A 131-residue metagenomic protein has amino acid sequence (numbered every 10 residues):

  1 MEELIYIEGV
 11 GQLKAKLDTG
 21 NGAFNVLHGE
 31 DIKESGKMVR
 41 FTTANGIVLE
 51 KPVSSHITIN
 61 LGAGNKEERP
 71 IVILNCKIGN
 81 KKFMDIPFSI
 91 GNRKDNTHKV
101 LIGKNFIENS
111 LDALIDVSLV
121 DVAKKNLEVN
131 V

Functional and structural regions predicted by a protein language model:
M1-V131: Pepsin/retropepsin-fold aspartyl endopeptidases
